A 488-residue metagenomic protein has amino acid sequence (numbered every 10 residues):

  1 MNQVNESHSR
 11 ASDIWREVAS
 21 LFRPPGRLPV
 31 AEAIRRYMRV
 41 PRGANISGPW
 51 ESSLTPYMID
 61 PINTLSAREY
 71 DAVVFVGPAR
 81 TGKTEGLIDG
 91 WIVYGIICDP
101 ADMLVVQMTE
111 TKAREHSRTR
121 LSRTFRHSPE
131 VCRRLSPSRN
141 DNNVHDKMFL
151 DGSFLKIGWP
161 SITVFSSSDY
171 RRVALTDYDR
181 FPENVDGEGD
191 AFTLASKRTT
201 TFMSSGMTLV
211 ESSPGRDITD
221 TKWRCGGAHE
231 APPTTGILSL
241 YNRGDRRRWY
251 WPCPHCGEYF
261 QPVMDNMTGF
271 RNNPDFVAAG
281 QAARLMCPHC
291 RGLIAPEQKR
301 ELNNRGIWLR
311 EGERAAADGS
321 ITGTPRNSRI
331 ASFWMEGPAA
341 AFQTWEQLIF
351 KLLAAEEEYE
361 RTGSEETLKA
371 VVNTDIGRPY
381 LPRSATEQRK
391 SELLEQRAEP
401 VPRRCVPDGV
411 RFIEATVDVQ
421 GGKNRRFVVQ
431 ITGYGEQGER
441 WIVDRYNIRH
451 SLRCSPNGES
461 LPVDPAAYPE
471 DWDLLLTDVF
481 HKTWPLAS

Functional and structural regions predicted by a protein language model:
N2-K299, N304-R305, E311-I413, V417 (+2 more regions): Phosphate/NTP-binding elements of NTP-utilizing enzymes
F149, Y380-V410, G421-S488: Nucleic-acid-processing active sites and adjacent nucleic-acid-binding tracks, predominantly divalent metal-dependent
